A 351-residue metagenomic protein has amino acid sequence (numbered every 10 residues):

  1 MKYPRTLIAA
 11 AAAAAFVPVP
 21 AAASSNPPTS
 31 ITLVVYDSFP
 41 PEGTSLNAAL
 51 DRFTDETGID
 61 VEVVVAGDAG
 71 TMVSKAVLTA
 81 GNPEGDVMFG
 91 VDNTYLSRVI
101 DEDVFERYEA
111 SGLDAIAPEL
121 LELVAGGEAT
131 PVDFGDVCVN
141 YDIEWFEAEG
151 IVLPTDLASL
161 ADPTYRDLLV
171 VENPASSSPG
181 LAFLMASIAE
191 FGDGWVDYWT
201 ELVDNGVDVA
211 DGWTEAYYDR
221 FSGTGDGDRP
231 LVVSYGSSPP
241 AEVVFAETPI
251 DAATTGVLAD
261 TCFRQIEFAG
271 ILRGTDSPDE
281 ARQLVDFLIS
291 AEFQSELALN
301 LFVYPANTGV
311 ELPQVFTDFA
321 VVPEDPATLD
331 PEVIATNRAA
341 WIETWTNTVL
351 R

Functional and structural regions predicted by a protein language model:
M1-T32: Short, low-complexity disordered leader/linker segments with a strong preference for bacterial N-terminal type II
N26-R98, G225, R351: Early extracytoplasmic/lumenal segment of secretory-pathway proteins
A69-F105, D114-A125, D219-R220, P239-E247: Pocket-flanking alpha-helical
P83-M88, E106-I143, A158, L168-P174: A structural signal for short loop-to-beta-strand junctions that line the ligand-binding cleft of periplasmic/secreted
N93-V104, V124-V152, G180-F191, I266-G270: Periplasmic solute-binding protein
E106-D114, A129-T130, A158, G236 (+2 more regions): Short beta-strand->loop
P179, M185-D260: Ligand-binding pocket segment of bilobal, Venus flytrap-like solute-binding proteins
F263, A269-L329: Mature extracytoplasmic/periplasmic domains
